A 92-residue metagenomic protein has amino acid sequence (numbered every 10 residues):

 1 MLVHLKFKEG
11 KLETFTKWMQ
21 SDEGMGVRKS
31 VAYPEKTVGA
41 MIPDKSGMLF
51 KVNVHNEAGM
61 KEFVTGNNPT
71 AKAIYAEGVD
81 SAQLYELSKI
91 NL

Functional and structural regions predicted by a protein language model:
M1-K11: Short glycine-/aliphatic-rich beta-strand segments at the starts of folded cytosolic domains
L2, G47-L49: Intrinsic-disorder/low-complexity, polar/charged segments enriched in Ser/Thr/Lys/Arg/Asp/Glu/Gln
F7, K51-V52: Small/polar loops that bind or transfer phosphate-bearing groups
E9-E13, N56-A58: Short acidic-aromatic low-complexity motifs
L12-D22: Surface-exposed, low-hydrophobicity interaction/linker segments
S21-T37, N53-E86: An amphipathic, aromatic/His-enriched active-site/gating alpha helix that lines ligand/cofactor pockets
G39-K45: A short beta-turn/loop motif at secondary-structure boundaries
L87-L92: Short, low-order "capping/linker" segments at domain edges
